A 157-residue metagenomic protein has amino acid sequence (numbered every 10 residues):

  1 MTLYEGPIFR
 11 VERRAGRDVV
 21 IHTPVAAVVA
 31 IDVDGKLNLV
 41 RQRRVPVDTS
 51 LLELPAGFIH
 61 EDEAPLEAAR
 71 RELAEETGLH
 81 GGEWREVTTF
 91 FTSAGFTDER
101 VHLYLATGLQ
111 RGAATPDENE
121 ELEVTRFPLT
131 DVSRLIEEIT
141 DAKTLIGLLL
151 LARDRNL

Functional and structural regions predicted by a protein language model:
M1-V29, V33, Q42: Acidic, metal-coordinating catalytic segment for phosphate/diphosphate chemistry, firing primarily on the Nudix
T2-P7, D18-V19, V45, F90-V101: Acidic pyrophosphate-coordinating catalytic loop
E5-R10, P24, T97-R100, E118-E123: A generic structural signal for well-ordered coil/turn residues at beta-strand boundaries that shape enzyme active-site
E12-A15, S93-G112: Active-site-adjacent beta-strand/loop module that shapes the phosphate/pyrophosphate-binding cleft
P46-L52: A conserved beta-turn-beta hairpin within the catalytic core of GNAT-like acetyltransferases that forms part
L54-E86, Y104, E118, P128: The catalytic Nudix box helix
A94, N119-L157: Nudix hydrolase/Nudix homology domain
